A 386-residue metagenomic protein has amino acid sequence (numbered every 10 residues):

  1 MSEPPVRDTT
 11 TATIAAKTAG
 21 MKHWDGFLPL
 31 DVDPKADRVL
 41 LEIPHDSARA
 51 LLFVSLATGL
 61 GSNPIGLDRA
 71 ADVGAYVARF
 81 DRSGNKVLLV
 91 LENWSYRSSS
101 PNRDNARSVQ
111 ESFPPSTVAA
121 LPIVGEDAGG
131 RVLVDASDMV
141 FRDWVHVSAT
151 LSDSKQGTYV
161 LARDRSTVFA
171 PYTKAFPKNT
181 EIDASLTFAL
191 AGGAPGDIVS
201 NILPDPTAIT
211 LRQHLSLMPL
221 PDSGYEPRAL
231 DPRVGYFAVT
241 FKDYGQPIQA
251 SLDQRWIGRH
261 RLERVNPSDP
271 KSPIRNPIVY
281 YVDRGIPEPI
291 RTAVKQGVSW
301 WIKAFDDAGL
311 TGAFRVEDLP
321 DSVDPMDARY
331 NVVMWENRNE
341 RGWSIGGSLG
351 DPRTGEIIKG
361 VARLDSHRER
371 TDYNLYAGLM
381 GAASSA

Functional and structural regions predicted by a protein language model:
S2-I286, A304, A308, A313 (+1 more regions): Auxiliary tRNA-acceptor-end handling modules of aminoacyl-tRNA synthetases
P287-R291: Alpha-helix N-cap/helix-initiation motif
T292-S299, K303: Solvent-exposed, polar/charged alpha-helical surfaces in well-ordered, non-transmembrane soluble domains, broadly
